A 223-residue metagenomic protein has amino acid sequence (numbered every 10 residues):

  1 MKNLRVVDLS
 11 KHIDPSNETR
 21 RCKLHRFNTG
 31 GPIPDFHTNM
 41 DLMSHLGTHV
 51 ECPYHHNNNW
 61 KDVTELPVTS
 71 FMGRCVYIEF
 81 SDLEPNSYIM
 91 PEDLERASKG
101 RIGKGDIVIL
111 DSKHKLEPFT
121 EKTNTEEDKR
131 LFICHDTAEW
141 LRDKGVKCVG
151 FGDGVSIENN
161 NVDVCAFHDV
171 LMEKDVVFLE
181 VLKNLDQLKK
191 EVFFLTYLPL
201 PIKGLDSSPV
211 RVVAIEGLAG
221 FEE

Functional and structural regions predicted by a protein language model:
M1-E223: Active-/binding-site microenvironments in catalytic and ligand-binding cores
